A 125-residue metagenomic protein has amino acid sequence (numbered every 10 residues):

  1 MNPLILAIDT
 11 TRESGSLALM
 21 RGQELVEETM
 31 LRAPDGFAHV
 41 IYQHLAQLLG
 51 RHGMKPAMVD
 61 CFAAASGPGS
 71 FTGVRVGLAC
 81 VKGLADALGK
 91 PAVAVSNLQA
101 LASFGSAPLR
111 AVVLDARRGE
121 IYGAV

Functional and structural regions predicted by a protein language model:
N2-I8, S14-G15, L19-V125: Nucleotide and nucleotide-moiety/phosphate-recognizing core
